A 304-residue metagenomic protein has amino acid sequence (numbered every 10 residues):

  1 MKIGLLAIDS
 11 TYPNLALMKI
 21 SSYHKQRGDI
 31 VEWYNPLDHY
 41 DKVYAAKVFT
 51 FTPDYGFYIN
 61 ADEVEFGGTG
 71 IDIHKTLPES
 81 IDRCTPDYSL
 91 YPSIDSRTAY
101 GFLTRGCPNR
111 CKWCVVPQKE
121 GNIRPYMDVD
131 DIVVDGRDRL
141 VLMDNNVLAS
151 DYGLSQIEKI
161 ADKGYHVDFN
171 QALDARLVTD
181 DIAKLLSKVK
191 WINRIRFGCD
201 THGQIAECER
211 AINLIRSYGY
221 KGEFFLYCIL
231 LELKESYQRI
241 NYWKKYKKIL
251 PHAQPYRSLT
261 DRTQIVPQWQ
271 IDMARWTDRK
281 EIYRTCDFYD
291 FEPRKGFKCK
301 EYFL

Functional and structural regions predicted by a protein language model:
M1-F66, I71-D72: A short, structured N-terminal alpha-helical element that caps or precedes a catalytic domain
M1-G4, R97, R110, R139: Residues that mark the start of a beta-strand
L5-L6, Y44-V48, V116-A211, G222-L231 (+1 more regions): Core AdoMet radical
I20, D54-N60, Q156-I157, D181-L185 (+2 more regions): A general structural detector for well-ordered alpha-helical segments in enzyme core domains, enriched
D41-V43, Y55, I73-S80, K112 (+3 more regions): Short, charged, surface-exposed secondary-structure boundary motifs
E63-Y91: Ser/Thr/Gly-rich flexible loops in soluble cytosolic domains mediating phosphotransfer, phosphorylation
D95-D131: Canonical Radical SAM [4Fe-4S] cluster-binding loop centered on the CxxxCxxC motif and its immediate flanking residues
V189, R194-R196, G203-L304: A structural motif corresponding to the C-terminal lobe/cap of the Radical SAM core domain
